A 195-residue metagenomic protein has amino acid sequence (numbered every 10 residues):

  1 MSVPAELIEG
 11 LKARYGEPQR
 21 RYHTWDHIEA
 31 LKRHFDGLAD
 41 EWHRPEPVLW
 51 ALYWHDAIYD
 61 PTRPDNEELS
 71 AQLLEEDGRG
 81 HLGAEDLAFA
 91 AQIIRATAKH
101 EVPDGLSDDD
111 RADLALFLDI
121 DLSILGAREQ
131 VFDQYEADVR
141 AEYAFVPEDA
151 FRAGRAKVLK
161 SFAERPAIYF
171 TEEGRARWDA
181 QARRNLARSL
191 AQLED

Functional and structural regions predicted by a protein language model:
M1-S2: Acidic/polar low-complexity segments with low predicted structural confidence
A5-K12, W25, E29, L49 (+1 more regions): Short, well-structured alpha-helical segments
R14, S70-D104: Histidine- and acidic-residue-rich, metal-dependent catalytic cores
G16-H23, E29, R33-R44, W54 (+2 more regions): Divalent metal-dependent phosphate-bond-processing catalytic cores, especially two-metal-ion Mg2+/Mn2+ enzymes that act
R21, D60, P64, G80: Short gly/ser-rich anion-binding loops that grip negatively charged ligand groups
H27, N66-S70: Hydrophobic (often cysteine-bearing) scaffold residues that line and stabilize catalytic clefts of nucleotide/cofactor
L31, P45-P61, S70, A91-A98: His-Asp-centered metal-binding catalytic motifs of divalent-metal-dependent phosphohydrolases/nucleases
H43-E46, P64-N66, L82-D86: Short, flexible active-site-proximal loops enriched in glycine and acidic residues
